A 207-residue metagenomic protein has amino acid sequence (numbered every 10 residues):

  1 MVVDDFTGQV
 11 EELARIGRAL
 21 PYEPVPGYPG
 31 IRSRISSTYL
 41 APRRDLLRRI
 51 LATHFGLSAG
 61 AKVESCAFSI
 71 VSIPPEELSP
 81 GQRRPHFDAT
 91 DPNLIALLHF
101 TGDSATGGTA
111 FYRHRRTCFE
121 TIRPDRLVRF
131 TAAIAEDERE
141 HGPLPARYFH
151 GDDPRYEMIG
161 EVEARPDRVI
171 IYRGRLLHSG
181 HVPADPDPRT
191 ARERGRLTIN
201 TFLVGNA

Functional and structural regions predicted by a protein language model:
M1-I171, R175-A207: Fe(II)/2-oxoglutarate oxygenase catalytic core
